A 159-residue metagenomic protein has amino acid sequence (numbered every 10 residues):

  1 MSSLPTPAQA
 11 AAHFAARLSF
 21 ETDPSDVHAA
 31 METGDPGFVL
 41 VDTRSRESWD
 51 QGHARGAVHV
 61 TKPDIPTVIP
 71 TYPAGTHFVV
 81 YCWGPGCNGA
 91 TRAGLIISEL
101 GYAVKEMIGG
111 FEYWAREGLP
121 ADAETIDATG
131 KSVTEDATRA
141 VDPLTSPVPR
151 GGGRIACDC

Functional and structural regions predicted by a protein language model:
M1-S48, A123-C159: Flexible, polar/low-complexity N-terminal or interdomain linker segments that lie immediately upstream of folded
F20, V58-K62: A conditional alpha-helix N-cap/helix-loop micro-motif detector
L40, A57-H59, V104-E106: Conserved beta-strand scaffold positions in the cores of enzyme catalytic domains, especially in NTP/NDP-utilizing
H53-R55, L100: Short, structured coil segments at secondary-structure junctions
V58, T76, A121-T125: Short, hinge-like loop/turn segments at secondary-structure boundaries
P63-I69: Alpha-helical scaffolding within the catalytic cores of extracellular/periplasmic polymer-degrading hydrolases
I69-A115: Catalytic cysteine-centered active loop of the rhodanese-like fold, especially the PTP/DSP P-loop
